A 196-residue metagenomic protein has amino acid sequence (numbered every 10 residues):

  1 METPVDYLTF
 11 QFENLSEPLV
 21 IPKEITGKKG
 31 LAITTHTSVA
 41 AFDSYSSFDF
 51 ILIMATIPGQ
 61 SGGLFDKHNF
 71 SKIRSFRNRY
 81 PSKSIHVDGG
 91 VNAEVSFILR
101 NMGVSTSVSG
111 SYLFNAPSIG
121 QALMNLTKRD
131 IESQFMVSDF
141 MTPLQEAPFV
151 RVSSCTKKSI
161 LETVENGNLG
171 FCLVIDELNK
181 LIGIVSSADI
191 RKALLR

Functional and structural regions predicted by a protein language model:
M1-L31: Glycine/small-residue-rich loop that forms an oxyanion/phosphate-binding "nest" at active or ligand-binding sites
M1-T3, T37-F48, G89-S107: Catalytic cores of alpha/beta
D6-F10, K29-I33, I51-I53, I85-G89 (+1 more regions): Hydrophobic faces of well-ordered beta-strands that scaffold small-molecule active sites in alpha/beta enzyme cores
L8-S16, L52-L64, N101-L123: Glycine-rich phosphate-binding active-site loops on the catalytic face of alpha/beta enzymes
I21-A32, H68-H86, L126-F135: Alpha-helix-loop-beta-strand connector modules within alpha/beta enzyme cores
A32-A40, S84-E94, V152-S154, I175: Glycine-rich beta-to-alpha transition loops that act as phosphate-gripper elements at the mouths of alpha/beta enzyme
I131-L169, I175-D176, L181-I182, L195-R196: Bateman/CBS regulatory modules and CBS-like beta-alpha motifs in cytosolic regions of diverse proteins
G183-A188: Short hydrophobic beta-strand motif reused across regulatory alpha/beta modules
